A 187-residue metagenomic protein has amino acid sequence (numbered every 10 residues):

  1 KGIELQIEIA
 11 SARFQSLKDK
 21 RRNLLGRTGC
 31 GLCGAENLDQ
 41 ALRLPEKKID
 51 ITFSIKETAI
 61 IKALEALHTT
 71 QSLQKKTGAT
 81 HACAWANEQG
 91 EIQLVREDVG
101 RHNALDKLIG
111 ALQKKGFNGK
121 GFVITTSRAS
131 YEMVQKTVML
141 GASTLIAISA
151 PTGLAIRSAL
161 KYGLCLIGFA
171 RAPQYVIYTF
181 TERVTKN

Functional and structural regions predicted by a protein language model:
K1-C83, E88, I92-L94: Intrinsically disordered, low-complexity regions enriched in acidic/Ser/Thr/Pro/Gln residues
R13, R21-R22, R27, R43 (+6 more regions): Arginine residue identity/basic-tract feature
L25-T28, C33-E36, I55-T58, K62 (+7 more regions): Conserved active-site and cofactor/substrate-binding residues in soluble primary-metabolism enzymes
A79-K115: Protease-associated
R101-F180, K186: Feature captures the catalytic cores and cofactor-binding loops of soluble hydro-lyases/lyases that act on carboxylate
